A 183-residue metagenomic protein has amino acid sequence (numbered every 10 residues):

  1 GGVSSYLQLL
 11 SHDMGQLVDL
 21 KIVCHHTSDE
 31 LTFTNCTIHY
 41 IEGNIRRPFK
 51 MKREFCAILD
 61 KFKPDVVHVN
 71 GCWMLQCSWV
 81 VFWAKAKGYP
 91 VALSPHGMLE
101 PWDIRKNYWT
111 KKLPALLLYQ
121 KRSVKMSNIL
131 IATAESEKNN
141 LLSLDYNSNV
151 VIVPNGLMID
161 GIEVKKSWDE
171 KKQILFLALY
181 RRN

Functional and structural regions predicted by a protein language model:
G1-D29, T34-T37, F62: N-terminal subdomain of nucleotide-sugar transferases
G1-Q8, V69-C72, R182: A short, glycine/small-residue-rich beta-strand->loop->alpha-helix junction that serves as a flexible
H26, S136, G156: Carbohydrate-associated surface elements
L31-I58, V66-W73, K106-K112: A short, charged, and often flexible helix/loop element on the N-terminal side of the glycosyltransferase catalytic
V66-P101: An aromatic- and histidine-rich active-site surface loop
F82, A86, L99, K112-L130: Membrane-proximal helix-turn-helix segments that form the acceptor-binding/catalytic region of lipid-linked
I131, S167-N183: Conserved donor-binding/catalytic core segment of Leloir-type glycosyltransferases
L142, I152-K171: Acidic anion/phosphate-binding donor-loop and adjacent secondary structure in glycosyltransferase catalytic cores
